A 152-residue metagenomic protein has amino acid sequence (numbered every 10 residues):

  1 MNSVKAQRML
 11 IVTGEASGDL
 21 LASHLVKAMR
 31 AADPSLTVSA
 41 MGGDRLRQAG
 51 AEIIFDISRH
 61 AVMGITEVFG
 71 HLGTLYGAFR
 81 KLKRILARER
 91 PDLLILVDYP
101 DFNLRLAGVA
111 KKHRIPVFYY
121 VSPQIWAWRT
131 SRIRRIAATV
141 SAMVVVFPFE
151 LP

Functional and structural regions predicted by a protein language model:
M1-Q7: Extreme N-terminus of proteins, especially the signal/transit-peptide cleavage junction and the first residues
Q7-P152: Active-site and donor-binding regions of nucleotide-sugar-utilizing enzymes
